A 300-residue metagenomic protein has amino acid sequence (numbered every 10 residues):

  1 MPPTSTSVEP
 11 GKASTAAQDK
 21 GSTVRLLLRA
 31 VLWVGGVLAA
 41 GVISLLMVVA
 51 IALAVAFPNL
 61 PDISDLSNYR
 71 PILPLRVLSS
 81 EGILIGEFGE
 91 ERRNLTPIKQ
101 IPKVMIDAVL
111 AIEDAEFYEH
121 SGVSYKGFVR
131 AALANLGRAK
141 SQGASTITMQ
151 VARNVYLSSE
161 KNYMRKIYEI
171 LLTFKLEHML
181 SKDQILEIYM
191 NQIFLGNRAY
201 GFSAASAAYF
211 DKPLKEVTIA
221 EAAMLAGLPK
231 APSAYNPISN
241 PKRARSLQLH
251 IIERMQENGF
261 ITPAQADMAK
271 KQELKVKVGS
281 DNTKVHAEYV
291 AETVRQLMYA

Functional and structural regions predicted by a protein language model:
M1-L78, E116, L136: N-terminal type II signal-anchor transmembrane helix that functions as the membrane-insertion/stop-transfer segment
D19-V31, G35, Y125, A144 (+2 more regions): Structural motif marking the loop-to-transmembrane transition
V55-A108: Terminal hydrophobic membrane-targeting helix
N68-Y69, F88-E90, S121-G127, A144-S145 (+1 more regions): Short, glycine-/polar-rich solvent-exposed loops and beta-turns at beta-strand/coil boundaries
V77-S79, A132, G227-P229: Flexible glycine-/small-residue-rich
I85-E87, Y118, S233-N236: Short small-residue beta-strand/loop micro-motif enriched in glycine and branched aliphatics
P97-I147, S203-A204, F210: Flexible, acidic/glycine-enriched loop-and-adjacent beta/alpha segments that face the extracytoplasmic/periplasmic side
R138-A300: Non-catalytic, structured segments within soluble enzyme domains
